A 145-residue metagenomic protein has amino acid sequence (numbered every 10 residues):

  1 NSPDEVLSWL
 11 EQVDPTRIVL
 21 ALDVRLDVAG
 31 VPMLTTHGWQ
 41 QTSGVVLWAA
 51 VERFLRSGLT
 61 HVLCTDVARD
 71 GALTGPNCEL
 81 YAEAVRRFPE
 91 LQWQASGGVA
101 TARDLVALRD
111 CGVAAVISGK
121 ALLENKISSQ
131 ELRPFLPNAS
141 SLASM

Functional and structural regions predicted by a protein language model:
N1-D70: Conserved anion-binding
N1-L10, E79-S118: Catalytic cores of alpha/beta
N1-S2, A72-P76, E124: Secondary-structure boundary/capping motif
V6-Q12, V106-M145: C-terminal helical cap(s) of enzyme catalytic domains, especially alpha/beta-barrels
G30-H37, L73-P76, L105-A107, S128-S129: Short, well-ordered secondary-structure micro-motifs
S43-W48, T74-A82, R133: Charged helix-capping and loop-helix junction motifs
T65, D70-L73, Q94-G98, K120-A121: Glycine- and other small-residue-rich loops at beta-strand/loop junctions that grip anionic moieties
